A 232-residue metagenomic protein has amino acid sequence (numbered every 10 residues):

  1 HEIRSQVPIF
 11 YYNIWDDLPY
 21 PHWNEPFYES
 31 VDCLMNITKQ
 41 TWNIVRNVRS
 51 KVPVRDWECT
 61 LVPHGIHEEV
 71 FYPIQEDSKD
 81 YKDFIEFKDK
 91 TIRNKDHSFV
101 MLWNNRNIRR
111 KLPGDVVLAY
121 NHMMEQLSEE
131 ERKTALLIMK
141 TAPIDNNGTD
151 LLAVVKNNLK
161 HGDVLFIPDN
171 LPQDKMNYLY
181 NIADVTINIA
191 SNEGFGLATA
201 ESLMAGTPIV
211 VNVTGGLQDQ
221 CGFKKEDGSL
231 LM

Functional and structural regions predicted by a protein language model:
E2-R4, T141, G148-D174, K225-D227: Nucleotide-activated donor-binding/catalytic signature segment of Leloir-type glycosyltransferases, i.e., the conserved
R4, Y11, H22-M35: A conserved, positively charged/aromatic
Q40, G65: Carbohydrate-associated surface elements
D77-I85, H161-N181, G215: Conserved active-site histidine-acidic residue motif and adjacent donor-binding/catalytic loop of glycosyltransferases
E86, R93-K111, V117-Y120, L137: Conserved donor-binding/catalytic core segment of Leloir-type glycosyltransferases
S191: Aromatic "clamp/platform" in nucleotide-sugar-dependent glycosyltransferases that forms part of the donor/acceptor
G196-T199, L217: Short glycine/serine-rich donor-binding loops of glycosyltransferases
P208-V211, G228-L231: Short hydrophobic beta-strand element within catalytic cores of glycosyltransferases and related nucleotide-activated
